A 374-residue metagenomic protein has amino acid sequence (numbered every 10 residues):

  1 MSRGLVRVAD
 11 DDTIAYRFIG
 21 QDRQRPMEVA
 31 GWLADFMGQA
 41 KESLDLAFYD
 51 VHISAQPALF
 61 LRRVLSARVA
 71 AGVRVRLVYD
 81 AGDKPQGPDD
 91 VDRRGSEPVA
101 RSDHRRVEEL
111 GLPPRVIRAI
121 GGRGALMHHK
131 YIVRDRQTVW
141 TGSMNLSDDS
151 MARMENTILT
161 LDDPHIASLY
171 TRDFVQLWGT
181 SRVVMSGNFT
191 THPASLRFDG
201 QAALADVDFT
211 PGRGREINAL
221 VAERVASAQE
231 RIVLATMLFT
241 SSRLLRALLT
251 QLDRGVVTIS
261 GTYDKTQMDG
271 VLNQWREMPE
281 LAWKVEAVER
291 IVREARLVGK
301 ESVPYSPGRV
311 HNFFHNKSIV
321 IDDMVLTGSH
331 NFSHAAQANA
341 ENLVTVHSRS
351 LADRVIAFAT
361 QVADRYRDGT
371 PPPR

Functional and structural regions predicted by a protein language model:
M1-A34, Q56-V139, D148-N156, T160-G179 (+4 more regions): PLD/PLD-like phosphodiesterase catalytic module centered on the HKD motif
A40, A228: An anion/phosphate-binding loop that grips the pyrophosphate of nucleotide cofactors and donors
D45-D50: Nucleotide-activated donor-dependent transferases that construct or modify glycoconjugates
S143: Acidic/charged, solvent-exposed loop-and-adjacent secondary-structure segments enriched in E/D, K/R, S/T, and G/P
G179-G212: Active-site cores of enzymes that catalyze phosphoryl transfer or operate on phosphate-rich substrates
R213-V221: A short, well-structured juxtamembrane/interface segment
